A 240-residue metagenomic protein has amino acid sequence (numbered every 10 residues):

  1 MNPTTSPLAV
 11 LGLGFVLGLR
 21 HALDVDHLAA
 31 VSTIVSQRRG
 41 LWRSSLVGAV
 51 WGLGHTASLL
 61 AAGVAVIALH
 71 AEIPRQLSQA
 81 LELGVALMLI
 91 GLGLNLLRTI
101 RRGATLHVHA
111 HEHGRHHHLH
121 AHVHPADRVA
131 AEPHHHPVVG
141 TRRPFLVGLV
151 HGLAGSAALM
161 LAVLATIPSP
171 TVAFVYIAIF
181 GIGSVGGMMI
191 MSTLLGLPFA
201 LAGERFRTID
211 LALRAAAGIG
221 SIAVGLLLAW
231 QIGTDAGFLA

Functional and structural regions predicted by a protein language model:
M1-A240: Membrane metalloprotein/metal-transporter helix-bundle signature
